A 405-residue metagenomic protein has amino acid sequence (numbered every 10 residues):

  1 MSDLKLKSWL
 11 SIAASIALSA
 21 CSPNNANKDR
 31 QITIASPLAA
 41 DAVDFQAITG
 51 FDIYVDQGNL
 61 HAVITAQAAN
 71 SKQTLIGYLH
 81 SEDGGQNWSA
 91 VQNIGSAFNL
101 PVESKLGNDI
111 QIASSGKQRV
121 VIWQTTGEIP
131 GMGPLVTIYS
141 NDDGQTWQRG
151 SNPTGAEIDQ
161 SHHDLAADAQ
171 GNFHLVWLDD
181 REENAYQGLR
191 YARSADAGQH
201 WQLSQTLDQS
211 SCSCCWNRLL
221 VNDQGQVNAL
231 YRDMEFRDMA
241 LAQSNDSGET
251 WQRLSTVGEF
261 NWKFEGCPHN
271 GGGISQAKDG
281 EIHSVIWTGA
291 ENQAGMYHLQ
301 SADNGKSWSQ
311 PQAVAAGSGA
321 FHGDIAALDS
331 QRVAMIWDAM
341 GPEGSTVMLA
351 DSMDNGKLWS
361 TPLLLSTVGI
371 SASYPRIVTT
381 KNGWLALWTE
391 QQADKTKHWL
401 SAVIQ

Functional and structural regions predicted by a protein language model:
S2-L10: Bacterial N-terminal signal peptides that target proteins for export
S19-A20: C-terminal motif of bacterial Sec signal peptides marking the signal peptidase cleavage site
P23-Q405: Extracellular, repeat-based ectodomains that mediate carbohydrate processing or recognition
